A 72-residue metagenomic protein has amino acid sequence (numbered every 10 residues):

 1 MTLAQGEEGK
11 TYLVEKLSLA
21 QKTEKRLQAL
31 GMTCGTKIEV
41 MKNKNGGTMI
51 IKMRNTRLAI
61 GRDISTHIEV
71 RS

Functional and structural regions predicted by a protein language model:
M1-S72: Compact, glycine-rich, soluble single-domain proteins
